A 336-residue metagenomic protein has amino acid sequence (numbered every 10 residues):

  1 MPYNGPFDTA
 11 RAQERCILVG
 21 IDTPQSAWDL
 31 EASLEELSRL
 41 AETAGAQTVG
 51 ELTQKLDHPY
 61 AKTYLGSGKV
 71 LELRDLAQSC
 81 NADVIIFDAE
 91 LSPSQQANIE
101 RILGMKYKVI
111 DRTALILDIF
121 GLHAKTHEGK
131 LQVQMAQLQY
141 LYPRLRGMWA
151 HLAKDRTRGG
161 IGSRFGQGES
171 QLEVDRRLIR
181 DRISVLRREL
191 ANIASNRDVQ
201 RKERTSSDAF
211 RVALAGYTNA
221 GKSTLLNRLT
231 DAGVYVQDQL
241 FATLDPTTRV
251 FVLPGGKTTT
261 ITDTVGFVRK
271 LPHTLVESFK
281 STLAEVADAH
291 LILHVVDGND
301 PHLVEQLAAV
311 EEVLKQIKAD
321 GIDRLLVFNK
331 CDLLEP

Functional and structural regions predicted by a protein language model:
M1-I116: N-terminal accessory targeting/assembly segments
P2-D8, E31-E35, H58-D75, T243-P246 (+2 more regions): Switch II of P-loop NTPase G domains
Y3, F7-C16, F87, M148-I292: Conserved G1/Walker A P-loop phosphate-binding module
V19-I21, A215, V327: Short hydrophobic segments within beta-strands
V19-P24, L56-K62, L117-A124, G129 (+1 more regions): Short hinge/gating elements
D22-Q25, K55-T63, I86-S94, R269-P272 (+3 more regions): Conserved Switch II/interswitch segment of TRAFAC-class P-loop GTPases
L30-E35, A46, S67-L71, P93-Q96 (+12 more regions): Amphipathic alpha-helical transducer elements in NTP-driven molecular machines
T43, I99-G162, Q167, D320-L325 (+1 more regions): Canonical P-loop GTPase G-domain recognition
